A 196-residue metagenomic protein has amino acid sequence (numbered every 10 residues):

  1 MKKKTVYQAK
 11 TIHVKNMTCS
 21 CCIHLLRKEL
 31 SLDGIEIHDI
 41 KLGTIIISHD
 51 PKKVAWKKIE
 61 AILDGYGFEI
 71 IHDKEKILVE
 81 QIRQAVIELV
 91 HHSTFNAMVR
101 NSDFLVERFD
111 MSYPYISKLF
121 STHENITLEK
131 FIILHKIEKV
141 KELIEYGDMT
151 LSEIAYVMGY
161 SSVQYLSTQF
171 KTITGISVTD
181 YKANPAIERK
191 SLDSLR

Functional and structural regions predicted by a protein language model:
M1-K74: DNA-contacting interfaces and partner/effector-binding or oligomerization modules in DNA-centric proteins
E69-V86, N125-H135, A186-R189: Short, Lys/Arg-enriched anionic-surface-contact patches
V79-E129, G147-M158: DNA-binding recognition helix and immediately preceding turn/loop of helix-turn-helix/winged-helix domains
I116, Y165-L166, F170: Short hydrophobic/aromatic patch on the recognition helix
F120, I132, I144, Q169-F170 (+1 more regions): DNA major-groove recognition helix of helix-turn-helix
V157-S161, K171: A short, basic/aromatic helix-end/turn motif that makes direct DNA contacts
T168-R196: …primarily DNA-binding HTH/wHTH and HhH modules…
